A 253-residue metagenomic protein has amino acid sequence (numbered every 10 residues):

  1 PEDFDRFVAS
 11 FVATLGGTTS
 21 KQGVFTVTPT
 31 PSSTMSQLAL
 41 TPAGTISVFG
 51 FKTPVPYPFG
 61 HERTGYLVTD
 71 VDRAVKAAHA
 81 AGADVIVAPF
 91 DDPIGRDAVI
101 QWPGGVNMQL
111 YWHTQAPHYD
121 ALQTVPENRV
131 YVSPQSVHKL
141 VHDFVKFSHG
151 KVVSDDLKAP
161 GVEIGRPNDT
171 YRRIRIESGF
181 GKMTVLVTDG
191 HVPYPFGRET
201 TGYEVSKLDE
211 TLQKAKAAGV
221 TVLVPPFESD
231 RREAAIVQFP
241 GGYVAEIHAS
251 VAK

Functional and structural regions predicted by a protein language model:
D3-F4, V68-D72, P134-V137, V205-L208: Helix N-cap motif at beta-to-alpha junctions
F7, V71-A78, L208-A215: Short amphipathic alpha-helices within nucleic acid-binding modules
T18-I86: Ordered, small/hydrophobic-rich secondary-structure cores
K21-V24, T34, Y66, V75 (+5 more regions): Vicinal oxygen chelate
I46-G50, K182-D189: A short acidic-to-branched-hydrophobic micro-motif
F51-T53, T114-H118, T188-G190: Short beta-strand/turn micro-motifs at beta-sheet edges
F59-R63, Q123-E127, F196-T200: Short, solvent-exposed beta-strand edge segments and adjacent coil->beta transition regions
